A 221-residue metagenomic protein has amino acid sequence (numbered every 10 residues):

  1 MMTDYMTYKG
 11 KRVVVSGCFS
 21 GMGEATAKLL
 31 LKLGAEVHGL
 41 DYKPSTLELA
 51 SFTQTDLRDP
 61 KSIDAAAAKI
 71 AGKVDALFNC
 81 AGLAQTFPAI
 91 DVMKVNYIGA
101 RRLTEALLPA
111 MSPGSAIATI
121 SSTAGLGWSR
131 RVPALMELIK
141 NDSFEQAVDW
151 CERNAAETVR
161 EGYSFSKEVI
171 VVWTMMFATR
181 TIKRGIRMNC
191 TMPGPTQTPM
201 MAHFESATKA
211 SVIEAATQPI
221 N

Functional and structural regions predicted by a protein language model:
R12, F19-S20: Conserved glycine-rich cofactor-binding loop
G23-E24: N-terminal Rossmann-fold NAD(P) dinucleotide-binding loop
L47-I63: Rossmann-fold cofactor-recognition segment
F78, A118, M188-T191, M201: Hydrophobic structural elements of the Rossmann-like NAD(P)H-binding subdomain that define the short-chain
A84-Q85, I90, P113-K183, P195-T198: Catalytic loop of short-chain dehydrogenase/reductase
A155-R160, T208-N221: Catalytic Tyr-x(3-8)-Lys segment
P193-H203, A207, V212-I213: Short, flexible catalytic-loop segment of classical short-chain dehydrogenase/reductase
